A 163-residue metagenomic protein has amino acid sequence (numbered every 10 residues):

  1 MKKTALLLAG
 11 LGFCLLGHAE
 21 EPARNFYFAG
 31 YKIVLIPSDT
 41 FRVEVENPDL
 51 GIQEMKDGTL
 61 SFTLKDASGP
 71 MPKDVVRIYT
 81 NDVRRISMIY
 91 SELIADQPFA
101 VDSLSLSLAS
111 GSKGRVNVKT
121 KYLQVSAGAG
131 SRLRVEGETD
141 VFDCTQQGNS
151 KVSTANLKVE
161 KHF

Functional and structural regions predicted by a protein language model:
M1-A109, K113-G128, R132-F163: Intrinsically disordered, low-complexity terminal regions
